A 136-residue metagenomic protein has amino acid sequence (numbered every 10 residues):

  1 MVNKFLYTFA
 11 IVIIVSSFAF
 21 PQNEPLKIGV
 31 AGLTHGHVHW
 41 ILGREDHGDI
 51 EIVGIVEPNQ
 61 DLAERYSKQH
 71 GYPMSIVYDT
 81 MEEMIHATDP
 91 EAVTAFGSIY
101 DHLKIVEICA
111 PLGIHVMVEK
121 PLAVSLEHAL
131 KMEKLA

Functional and structural regions predicted by a protein language model:
M1-N3: N-terminal secretory signal peptides that target proteins for export/translocation
F5, P25, G113-I114: A generic hydrophobic-helix recognition signal that picks specific residues within alpha-helical hydrophobic
F5-S16: Sec-dependent N-terminal signal peptides
I14, F18-G71: N-terminal Rossmann-like dinucleotide-binding module
Y72-E133: Beta-loop-alpha module in the N-terminal Rossmann-like domain of NAD(P)-dependent dehydrogenases, especially those
